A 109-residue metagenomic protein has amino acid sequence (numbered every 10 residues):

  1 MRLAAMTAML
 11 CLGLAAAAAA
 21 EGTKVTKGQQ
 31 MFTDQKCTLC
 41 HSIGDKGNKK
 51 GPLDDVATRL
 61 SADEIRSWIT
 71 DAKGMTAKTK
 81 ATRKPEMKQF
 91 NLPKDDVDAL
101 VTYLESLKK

Functional and structural regions predicted by a protein language model:
M1-A5: Positively charged n-region of N-terminal signal peptides that target proteins for export
M6-A15: Bacterial N-terminal signal peptides
A15-T33: Electrostatic cytochrome c docking/interface patches
V25, Q29, L39-D71, Q89: Gly/Gly-Pro-rich "capping" loops immediately C-terminal to redox-active cysteine motifs in periplasmic/lumenal
T33-K36, G44, E86, D96: Short pre-active-site segment immediately N-terminal to redox-active cysteine/selenocysteine motifs in thiol-based
C37-C40, L100: Hydrophobic packing within well-folded, soluble alpha/beta domains
N48-A57, D71-A99, L104-L107: Axial heme c-ligation environment in periplasmic c-type cytochrome domains
